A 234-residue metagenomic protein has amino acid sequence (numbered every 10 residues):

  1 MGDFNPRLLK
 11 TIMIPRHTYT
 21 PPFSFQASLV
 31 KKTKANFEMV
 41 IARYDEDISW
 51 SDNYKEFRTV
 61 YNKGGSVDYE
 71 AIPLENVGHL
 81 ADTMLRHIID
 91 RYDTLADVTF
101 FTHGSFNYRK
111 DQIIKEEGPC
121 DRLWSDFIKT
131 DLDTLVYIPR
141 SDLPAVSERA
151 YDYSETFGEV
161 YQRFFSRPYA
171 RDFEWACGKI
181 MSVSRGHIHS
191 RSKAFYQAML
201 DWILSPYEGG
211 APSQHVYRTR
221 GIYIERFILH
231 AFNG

Functional and structural regions predicted by a protein language model:
G2-G234: ER/Golgi luminal nucleotide-sugar-dependent glycosyltransferases, focusing on the catalytic module
